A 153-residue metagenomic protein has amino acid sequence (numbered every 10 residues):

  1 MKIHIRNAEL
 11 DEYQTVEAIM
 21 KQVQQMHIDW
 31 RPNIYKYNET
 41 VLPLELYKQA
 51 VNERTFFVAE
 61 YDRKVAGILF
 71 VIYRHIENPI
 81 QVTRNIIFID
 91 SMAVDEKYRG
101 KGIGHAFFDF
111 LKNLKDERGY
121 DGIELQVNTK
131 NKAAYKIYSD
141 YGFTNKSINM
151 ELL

Functional and structural regions predicted by a protein language model:
M1-Q14: Conserved N-terminal entry element of GNAT/NAT acetyltransferase domains
Q24-L46: Conserved GNAT-fold acetyl-CoA-binding loop/helix
Y47-V58, F88: A short helix-loop-beta-strand connector motif used in the catalytic cores of GNAT acetyltransferases and, in some
V58, K64-Y73, F88, A93: Conserved beta-strand in the GNAT
V82-E96, E151: Conserved acetyl-CoA binding element of GNAT-fold acetyltransferases
S91-V94, G100-N113, K136-D140: Conserved acetyl-CoA-binding loop-helix of GNAT-fold acetyltransferases
K115-Q126: Conserved GNAT acetyl-CoA-binding A-motif
E124-A134, E151-L153: Conserved beta-strand-loop-alpha-helix junction that forms the acyl-donor binding cleft
